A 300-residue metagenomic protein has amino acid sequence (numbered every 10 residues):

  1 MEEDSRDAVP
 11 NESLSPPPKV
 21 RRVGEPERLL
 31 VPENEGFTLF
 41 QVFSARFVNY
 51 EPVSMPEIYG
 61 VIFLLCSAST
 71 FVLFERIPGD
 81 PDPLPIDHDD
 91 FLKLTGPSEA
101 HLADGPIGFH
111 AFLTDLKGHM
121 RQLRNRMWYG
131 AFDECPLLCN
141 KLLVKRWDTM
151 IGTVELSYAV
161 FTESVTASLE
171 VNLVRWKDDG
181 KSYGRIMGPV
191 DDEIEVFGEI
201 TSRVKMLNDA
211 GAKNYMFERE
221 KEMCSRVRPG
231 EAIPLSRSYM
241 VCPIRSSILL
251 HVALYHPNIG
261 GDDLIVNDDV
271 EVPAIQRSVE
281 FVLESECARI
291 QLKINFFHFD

Functional and structural regions predicted by a protein language model:
E2-S44, S67-D300: Peripheral membrane interaction modules
R46-E75: N-terminal ordered "arm"
